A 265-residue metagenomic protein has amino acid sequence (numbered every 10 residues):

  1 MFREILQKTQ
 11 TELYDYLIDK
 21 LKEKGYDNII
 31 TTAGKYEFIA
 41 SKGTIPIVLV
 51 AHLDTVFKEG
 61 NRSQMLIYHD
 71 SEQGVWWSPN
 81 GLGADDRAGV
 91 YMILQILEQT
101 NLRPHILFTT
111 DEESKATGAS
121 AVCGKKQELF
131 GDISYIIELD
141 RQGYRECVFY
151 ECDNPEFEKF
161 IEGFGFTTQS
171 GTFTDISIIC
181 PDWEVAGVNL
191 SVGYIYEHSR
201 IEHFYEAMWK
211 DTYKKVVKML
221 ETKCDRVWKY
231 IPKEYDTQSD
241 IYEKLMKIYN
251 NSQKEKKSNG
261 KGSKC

Functional and structural regions predicted by a protein language model:
F2-I45: A non-catalytic alpha/beta surface segment that caps or lines the substrate-entry region of metallo-dependent hydrolase
E23, Q95-H105, E128-G131, K214-W228: Secondary-structure boundary elements
E23-T32, I67-D70, F164-T168: Short secondary-structure junctions
I30-T31, S41-R103: Active-site metal-coordination/substrate-binding segment of hydrolases, especially metallo-dependent peptidases
F57, T167-T212: Zn-dependent metallopeptidase/amidohydrolase metal-coordination segment
E59, V90, A116-T117, F173-I176: Short glycine/serine/threonine-rich phosphate/pyrophosphate-binding segments that cradle anionic phosphate groups
N80-I161, T168: Acidic/histidine-rich catalytic neighborhood of metal-dependent amide-processing enzymes
Y196-C265: His/Asp/Glu-rich mid-to-C-terminal helical/loop segments that flank catalytic regions of hydrolases
